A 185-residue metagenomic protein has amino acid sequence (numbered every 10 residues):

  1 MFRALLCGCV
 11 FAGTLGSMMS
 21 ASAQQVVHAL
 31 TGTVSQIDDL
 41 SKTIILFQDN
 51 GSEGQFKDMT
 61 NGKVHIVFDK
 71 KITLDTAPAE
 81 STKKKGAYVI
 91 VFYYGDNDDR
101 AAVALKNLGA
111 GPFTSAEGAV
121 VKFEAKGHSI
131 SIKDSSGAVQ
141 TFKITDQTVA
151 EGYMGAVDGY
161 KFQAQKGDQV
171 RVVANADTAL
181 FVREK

Functional and structural regions predicted by a protein language model:
F2-G8, G13-N61, H65-Q147, G152-K185: Short, flexible, surface-exposed loop segments at domain boundaries
